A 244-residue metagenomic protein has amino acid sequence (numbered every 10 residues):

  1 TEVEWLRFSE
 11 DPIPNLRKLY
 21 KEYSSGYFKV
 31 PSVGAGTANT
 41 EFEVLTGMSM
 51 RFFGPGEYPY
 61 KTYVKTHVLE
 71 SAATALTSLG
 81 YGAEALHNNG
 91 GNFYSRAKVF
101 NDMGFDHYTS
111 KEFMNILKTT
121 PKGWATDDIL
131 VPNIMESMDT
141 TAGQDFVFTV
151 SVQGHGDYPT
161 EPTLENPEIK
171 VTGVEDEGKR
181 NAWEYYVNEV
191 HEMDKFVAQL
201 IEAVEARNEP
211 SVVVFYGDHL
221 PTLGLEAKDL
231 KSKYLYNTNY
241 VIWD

Functional and structural regions predicted by a protein language model:
T1-D244: Solvent-exposed soluble domains appended to multi-pass membrane proteins
